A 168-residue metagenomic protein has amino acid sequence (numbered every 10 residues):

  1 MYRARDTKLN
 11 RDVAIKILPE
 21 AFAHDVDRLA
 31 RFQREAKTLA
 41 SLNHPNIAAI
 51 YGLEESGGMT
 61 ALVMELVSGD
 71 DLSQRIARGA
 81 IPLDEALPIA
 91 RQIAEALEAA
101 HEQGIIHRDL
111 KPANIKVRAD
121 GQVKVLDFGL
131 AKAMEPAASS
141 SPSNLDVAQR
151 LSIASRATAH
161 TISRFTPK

Functional and structural regions predicted by a protein language model:
M1-K168: Conserved ATP-binding/catalytic core of the eukaryotic-like protein kinase fold, especially serine/threonine kinases
